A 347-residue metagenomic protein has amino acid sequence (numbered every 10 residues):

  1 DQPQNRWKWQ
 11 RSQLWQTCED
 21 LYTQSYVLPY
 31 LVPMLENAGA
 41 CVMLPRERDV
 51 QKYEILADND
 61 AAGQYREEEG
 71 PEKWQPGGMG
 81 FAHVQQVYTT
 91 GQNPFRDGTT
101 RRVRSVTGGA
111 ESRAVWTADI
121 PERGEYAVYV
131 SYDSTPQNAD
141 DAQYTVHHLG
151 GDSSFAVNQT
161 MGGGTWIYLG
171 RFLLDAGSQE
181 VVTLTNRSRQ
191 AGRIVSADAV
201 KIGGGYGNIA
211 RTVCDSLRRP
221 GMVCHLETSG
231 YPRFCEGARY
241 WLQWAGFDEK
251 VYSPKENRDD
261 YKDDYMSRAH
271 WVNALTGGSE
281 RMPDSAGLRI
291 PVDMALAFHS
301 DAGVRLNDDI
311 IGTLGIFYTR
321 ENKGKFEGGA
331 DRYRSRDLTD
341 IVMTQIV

Functional and structural regions predicted by a protein language model:
D1-Q4, A197-E227: Non-catalytic propeptide/linker segments at domain boundaries
W9-Y26, V223-F234: Glycine- and acidic-residue-enriched helix-capping/strand-helix junction motifs
Q51-A110: Glycan-recognition and processing domains
R102, S112-P136: A short beta-strand element within beta-rich, extracytoplasmic domains of secreted/secretory-pathway proteins
S134-S153: Short, surface-exposed beta-strand/strand-loop-strand elements in extracellular ectodomains
L149-G177: Extracellular carbohydrate recognition and processing domains and analogous Trp-centered ligand-binding platforms
T183-I194: Short beta-strand-plus-loop segments that form exposed binding edges in beta-rich domains
C214-C224, C235-R332, R336, V347: Active-site microenvironments of hydrolase-like enzyme catalytic domains
